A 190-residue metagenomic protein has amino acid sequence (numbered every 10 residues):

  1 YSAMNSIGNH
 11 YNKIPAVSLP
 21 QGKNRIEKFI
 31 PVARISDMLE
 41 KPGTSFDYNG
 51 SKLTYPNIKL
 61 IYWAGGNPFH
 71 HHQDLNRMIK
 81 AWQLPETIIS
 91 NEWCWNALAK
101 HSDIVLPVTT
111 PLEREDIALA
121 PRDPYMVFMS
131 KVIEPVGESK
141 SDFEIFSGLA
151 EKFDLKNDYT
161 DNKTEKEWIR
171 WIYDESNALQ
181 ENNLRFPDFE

Functional and structural regions predicted by a protein language model:
Y1-K100, T110-I117, N182, F186-E190: Extended redox/cofactor-interaction regions of prokaryotic respiratory oxidoreductases
N5-E27, V132-E190: N-terminal leader/propeptide and maturation segments of large enzyme subunits in energy/redox metabolism and hydrolases
Q73-D74, I117-L119, G137-E138, T160: Short conserved micro-motifs at the rims of enzyme active sites and ligand-binding pockets
N91-W95, L119-R122, P135-F143: Short C-terminal domain-edge/linker segments immediately following a structured domain
D103: Catalytic, metal-anchored helix/loop core of enzyme active sites in primary metabolism
T109-L112, P124-P135: Short beta-alpha connecting loops at secondary-structure transitions that line or flank enzyme active sites
A118-M129, D188-E190: Short, surface-exposed, charge-dense and proline/glycine-enriched linear segments
